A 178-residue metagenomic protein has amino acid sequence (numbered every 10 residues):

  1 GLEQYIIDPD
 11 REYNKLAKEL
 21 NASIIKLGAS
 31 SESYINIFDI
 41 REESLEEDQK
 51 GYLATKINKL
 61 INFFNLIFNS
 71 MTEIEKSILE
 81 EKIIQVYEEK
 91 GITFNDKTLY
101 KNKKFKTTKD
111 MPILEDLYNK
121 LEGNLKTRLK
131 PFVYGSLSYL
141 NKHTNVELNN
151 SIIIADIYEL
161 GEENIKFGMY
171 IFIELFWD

Functional and structural regions predicted by a protein language model:
G1: Glycine-rich phosphate-binding P-loop
I6: Short beta-strand "acidic-cap" motif of Rossmann-like dinucleotide-binding folds
P9-D178: P-loop NTPase motor domains
